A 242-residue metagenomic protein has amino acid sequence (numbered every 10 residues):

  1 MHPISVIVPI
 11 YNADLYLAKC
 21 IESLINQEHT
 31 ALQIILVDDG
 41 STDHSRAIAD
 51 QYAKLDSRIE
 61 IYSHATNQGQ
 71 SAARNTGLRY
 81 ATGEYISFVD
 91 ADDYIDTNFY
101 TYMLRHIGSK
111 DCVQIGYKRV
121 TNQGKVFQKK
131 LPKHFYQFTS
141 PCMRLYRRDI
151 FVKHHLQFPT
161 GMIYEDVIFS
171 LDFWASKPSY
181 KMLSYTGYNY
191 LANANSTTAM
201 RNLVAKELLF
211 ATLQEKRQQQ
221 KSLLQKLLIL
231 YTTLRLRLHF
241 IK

Functional and structural regions predicted by a protein language model:
H2-S5, S23, Q33, I168: Cell-envelope/extracellular polymer assembly enzymes that use nucleotide-activated donors
N12-N26: Short, well-formed alpha-helical segments that are part of the catalytic scaffolds of diverse glycosyltransferases
Y16-A18, D43-Q51, Y94, N98: Acidic helix N-cap motif at the loop->helix transition within catalytic regions of sugar-transfer enzymes
S23, D38-A47, T66, D90: A conserved acidic beta->alpha catalytic loop
H64-A81: Glycine-rich, basic loop-to-helix element that forms the pyrophosphate-binding segment of sugar-nucleotide handling
I86: Short aromatic/hydrophobic "clamp" motif used to bind/position activated sugar donors
D96-T160: Flexible acidic/His/Gly-enriched loops in nucleotide-sugar-dependent glycosyltransferase catalytic domains
L131-A205: Conserved nucleotide-sugar donor-binding catalytic segment
